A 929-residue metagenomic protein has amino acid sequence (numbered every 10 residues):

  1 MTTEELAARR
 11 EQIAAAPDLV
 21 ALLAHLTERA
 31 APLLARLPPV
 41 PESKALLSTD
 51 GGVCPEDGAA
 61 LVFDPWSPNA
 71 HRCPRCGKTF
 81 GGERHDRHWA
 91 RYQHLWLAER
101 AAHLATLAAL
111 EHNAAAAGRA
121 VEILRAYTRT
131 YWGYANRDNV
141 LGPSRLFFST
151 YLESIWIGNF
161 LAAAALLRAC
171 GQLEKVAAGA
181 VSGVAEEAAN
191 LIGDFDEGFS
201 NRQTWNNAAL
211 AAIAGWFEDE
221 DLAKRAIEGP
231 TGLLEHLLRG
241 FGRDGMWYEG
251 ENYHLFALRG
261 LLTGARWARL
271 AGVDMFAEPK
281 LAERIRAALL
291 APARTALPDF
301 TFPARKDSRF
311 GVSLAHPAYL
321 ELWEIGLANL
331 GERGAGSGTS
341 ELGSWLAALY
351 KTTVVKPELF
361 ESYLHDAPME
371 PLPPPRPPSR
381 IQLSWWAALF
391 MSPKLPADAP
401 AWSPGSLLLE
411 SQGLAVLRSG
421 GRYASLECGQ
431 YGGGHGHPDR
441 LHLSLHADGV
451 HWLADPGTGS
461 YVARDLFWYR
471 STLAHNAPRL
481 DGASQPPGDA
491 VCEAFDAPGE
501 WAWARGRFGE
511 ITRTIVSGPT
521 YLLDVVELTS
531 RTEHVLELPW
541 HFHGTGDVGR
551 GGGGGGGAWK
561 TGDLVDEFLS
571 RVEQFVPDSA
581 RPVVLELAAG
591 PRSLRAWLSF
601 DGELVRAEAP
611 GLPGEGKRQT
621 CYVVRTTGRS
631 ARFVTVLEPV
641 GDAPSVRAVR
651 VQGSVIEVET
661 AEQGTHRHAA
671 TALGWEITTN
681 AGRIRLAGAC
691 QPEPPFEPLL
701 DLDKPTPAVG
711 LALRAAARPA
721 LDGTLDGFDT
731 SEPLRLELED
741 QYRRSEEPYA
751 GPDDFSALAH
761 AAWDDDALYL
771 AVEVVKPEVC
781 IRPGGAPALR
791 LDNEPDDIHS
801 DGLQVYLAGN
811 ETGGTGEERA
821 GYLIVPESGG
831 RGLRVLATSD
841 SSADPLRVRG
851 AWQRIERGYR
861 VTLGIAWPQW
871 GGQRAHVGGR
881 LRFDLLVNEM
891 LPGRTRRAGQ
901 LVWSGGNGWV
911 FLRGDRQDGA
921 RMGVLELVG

Functional and structural regions predicted by a protein language model:
M1-G198, T204-A211, T231, L262 (+6 more regions): Extracellular glycan-targeting catalytic surfaces
P65-R75, P404-G421, A474-P519, P826-Q853: Extended, loop-rich substrate-binding clefts of extracytoplasmic carbohydrate-active enzymes
T79-L97, R137-S154, N190-T204, F241-F256 (+4 more regions): Solvent-exposed loop and edge beta-strand segments that line ligand/cofactor-binding and catalytic clefts
L110-E111, L167-G179, F217-D221, F241 (+2 more regions): Inter-helical turn/loop segments and adjacent helix faces that build the functional surface of alpha-helical bundle
N206, A211, F217, F256-W452 (+5 more regions): Carbohydrate-active enzyme catalytic cores, enriched for enzymes that act on polyanionic acidic polysaccharides
D307, P371-R376, G459-T706, G858 (+2 more regions): CBM-like, beta-strand-rich accessory domains located in the C-terminal region of large, secreted polysaccharide-active
A447, T458, S517, L528-S530 (+6 more regions): Short beta-strand segments enriched in hydrophobic/aromatic residues within well-folded beta-rich domains
L702-G929: Structural preference for beta-rich elements and adjacent junctions enriched in aromatics
